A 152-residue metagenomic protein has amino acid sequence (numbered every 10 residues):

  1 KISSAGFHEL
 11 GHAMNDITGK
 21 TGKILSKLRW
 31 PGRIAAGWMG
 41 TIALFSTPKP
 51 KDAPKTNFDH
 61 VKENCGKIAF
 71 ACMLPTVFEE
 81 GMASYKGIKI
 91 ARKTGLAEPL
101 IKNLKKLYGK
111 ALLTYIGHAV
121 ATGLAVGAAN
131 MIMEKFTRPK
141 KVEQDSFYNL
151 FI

Functional and structural regions predicted by a protein language model:
K1-T18: Active-site recognition of the HExxH zinc-binding catalytic motif
T21-W38: Cytosolic-side membrane-insertion boundary helix
R33-G81, A91-I152: Long, well-structured alpha-helical subdomains associated with metal-dependent extracellular/ecto-lumenal hydrolases
S84: Acidic (Asp/Glu-rich) catalytic motifs at the cytosolic membrane interface
